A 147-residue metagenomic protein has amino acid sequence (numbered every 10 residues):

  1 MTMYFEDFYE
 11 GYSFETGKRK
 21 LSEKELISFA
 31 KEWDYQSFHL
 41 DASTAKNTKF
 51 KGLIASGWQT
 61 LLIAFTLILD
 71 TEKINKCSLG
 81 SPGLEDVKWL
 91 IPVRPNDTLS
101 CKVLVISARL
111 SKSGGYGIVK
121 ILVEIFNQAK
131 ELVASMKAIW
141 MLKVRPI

Functional and structural regions predicted by a protein language model:
M1-P82, R145-I147: Hot-dog-fold acyl-thioester-processing enzymes
M3-E10, P92-I147: HotDog/MaoC-like acyl-thioester-processing domains
S56-I63, I91-L99: Short, charged low-complexity intrinsically disordered segments located at boundaries of structured domains
